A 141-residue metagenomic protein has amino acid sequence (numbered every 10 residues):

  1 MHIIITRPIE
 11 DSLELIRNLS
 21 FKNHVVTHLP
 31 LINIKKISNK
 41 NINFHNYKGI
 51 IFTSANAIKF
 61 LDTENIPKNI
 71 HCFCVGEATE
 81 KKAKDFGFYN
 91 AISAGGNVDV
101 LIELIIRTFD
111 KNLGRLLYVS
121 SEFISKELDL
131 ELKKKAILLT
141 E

Functional and structural regions predicted by a protein language model:
M1-E141: Signature of uroporphyrinogen-III synthase
